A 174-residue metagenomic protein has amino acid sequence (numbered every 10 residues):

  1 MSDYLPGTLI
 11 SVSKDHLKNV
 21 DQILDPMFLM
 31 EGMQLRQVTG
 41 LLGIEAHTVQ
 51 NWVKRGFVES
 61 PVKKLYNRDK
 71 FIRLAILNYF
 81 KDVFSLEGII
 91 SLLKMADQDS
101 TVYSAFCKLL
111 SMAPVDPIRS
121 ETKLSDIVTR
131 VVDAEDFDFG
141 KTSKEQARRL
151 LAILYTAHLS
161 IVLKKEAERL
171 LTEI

Functional and structural regions predicted by a protein language model:
M1-A96: Basic helix-turn-helix/winged-helix DNA-binding cores and closely related short helical interaction motifs
M95-I174: Intrinsically disordered, low-complexity, charge-dense segments enriched in Lys/Arg and Glu/Asp interspersed
